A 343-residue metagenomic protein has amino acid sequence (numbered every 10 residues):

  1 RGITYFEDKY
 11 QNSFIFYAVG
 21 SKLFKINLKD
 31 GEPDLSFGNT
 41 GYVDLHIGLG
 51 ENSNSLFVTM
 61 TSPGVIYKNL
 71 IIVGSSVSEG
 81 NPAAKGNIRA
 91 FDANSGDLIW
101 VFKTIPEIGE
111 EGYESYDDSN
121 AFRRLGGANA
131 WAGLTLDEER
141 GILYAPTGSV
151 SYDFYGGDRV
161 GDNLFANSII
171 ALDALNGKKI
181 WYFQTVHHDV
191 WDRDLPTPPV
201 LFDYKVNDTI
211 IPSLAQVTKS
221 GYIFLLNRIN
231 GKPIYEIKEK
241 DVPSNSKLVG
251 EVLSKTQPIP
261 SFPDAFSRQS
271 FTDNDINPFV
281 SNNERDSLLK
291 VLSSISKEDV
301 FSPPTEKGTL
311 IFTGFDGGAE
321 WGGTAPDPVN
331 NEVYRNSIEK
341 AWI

Functional and structural regions predicted by a protein language model:
R1-K22, L56-P82, R123-Y152, D158 (+6 more regions): Repeat-blade elements of multi-bladed beta-propeller folds
G2, G20, G38-G41, G74 (+6 more regions): Glycine-centered flexibility motif
K9-Q11, L23-S55, N87-R124, G156-L195 (+5 more regions): Extracytoplasmic/lumenal domain signature
E32, G80, S151-Y152, K232 (+1 more regions): Short, surface-exposed beta-strand-loop junctions and turns on beta-sheet-rich folds
S149-V150, R268, P303-P304: Short acidic (Asp/Glu) and glycine-rich catalytic loops that position anionic groups and cofactors
L195, I295-I343: Glycine-rich, aromatic-lined ligand/substrate-binding cores of catalytic and carbohydrate-binding domains
S213, G221, E239-N245, F315-A319 (+1 more regions): Peripheral, non-catalytic segments that deliver or gate enzyme domains
F262-V291: N-terminal leader/propeptide and maturation segments of large enzyme subunits in energy/redox metabolism and hydrolases
